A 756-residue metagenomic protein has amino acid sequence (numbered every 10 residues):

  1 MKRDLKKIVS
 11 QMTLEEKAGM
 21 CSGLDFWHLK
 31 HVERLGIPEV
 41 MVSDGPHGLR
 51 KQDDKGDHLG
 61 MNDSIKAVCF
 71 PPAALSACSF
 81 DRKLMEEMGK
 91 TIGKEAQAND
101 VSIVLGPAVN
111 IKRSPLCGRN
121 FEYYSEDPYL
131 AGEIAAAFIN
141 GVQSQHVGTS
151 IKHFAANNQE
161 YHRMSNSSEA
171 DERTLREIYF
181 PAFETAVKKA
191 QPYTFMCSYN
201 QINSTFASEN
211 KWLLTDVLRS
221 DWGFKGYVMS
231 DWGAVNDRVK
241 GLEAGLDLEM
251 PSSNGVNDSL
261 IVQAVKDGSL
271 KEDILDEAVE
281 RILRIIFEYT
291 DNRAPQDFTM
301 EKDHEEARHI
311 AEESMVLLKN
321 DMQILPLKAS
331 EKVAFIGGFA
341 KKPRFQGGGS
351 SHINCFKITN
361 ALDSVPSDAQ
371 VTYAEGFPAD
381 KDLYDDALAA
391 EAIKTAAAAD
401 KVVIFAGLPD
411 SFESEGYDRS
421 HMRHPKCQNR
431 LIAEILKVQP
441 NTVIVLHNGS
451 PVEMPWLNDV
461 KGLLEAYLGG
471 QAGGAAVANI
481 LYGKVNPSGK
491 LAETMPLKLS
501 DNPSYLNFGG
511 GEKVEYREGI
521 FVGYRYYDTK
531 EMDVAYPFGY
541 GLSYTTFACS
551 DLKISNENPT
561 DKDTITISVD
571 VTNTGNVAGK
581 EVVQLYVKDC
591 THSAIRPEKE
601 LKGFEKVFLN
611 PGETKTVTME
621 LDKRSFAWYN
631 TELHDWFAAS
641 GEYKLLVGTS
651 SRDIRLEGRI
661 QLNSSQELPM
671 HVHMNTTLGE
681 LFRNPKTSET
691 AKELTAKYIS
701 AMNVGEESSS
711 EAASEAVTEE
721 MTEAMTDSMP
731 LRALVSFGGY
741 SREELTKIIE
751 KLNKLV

Functional and structural regions predicted by a protein language model:
M1-A627, E642-L646, S651: Glycoside hydrolase catalytic-domain context in secreted enzymes
S10, L14, F26, K266 (+9 more regions): Generic surface-pattern signal
G523, G539, S543, A578 (+3 more regions): In a subset of proteins, long, contiguous C-terminal domains/tails are tracked
D622-E667: Terminal connector regions
N663-R683: Low-complexity, Pro/Ser/Thr- and charge-rich linker/hinge segments at domain boundaries
T676-I748: Conserved, compact domain cores that house catalytic/ligand-binding motifs in diverse enzymes and effector modules
